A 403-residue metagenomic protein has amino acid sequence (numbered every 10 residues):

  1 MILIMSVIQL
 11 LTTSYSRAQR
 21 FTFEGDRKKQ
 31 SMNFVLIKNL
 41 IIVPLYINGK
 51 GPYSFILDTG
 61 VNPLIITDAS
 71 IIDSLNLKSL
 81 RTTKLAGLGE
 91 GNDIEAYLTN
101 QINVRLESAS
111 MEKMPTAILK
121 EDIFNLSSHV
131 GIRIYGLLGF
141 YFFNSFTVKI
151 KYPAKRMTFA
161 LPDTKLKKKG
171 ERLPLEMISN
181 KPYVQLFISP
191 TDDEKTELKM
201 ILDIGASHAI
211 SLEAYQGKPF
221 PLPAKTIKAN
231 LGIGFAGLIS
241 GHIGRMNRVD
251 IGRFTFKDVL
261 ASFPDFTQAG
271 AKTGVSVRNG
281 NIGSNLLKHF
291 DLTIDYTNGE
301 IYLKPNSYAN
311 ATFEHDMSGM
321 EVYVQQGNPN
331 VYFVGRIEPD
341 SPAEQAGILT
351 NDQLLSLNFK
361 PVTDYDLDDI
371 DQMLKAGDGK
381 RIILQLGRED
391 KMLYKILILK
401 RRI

Functional and structural regions predicted by a protein language model:
M1-T22: Bacterial Sec-dependent N-terminal signal peptides
Y15-I403: Pepsin/retropepsin-fold aspartyl endopeptidases
